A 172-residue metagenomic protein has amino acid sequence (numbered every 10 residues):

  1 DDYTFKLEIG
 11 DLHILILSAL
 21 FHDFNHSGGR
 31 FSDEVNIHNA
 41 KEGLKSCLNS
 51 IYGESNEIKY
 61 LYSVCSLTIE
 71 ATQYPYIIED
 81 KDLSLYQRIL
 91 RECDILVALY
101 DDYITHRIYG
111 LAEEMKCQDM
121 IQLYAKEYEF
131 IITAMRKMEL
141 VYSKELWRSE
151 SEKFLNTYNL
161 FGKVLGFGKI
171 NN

Functional and structural regions predicted by a protein language model:
D1-I9, F21, Q73-N172: Divalent metal-dependent phosphate-bond-processing catalytic cores, especially two-metal-ion Mg2+/Mn2+ enzymes that act
D1-Y3, H26, R30, S46 (+1 more regions): General structural signal for alpha-helix termini and helix-helix connectors
G10, V35, Y60-V64: Alpha-helix N-cap and coil->helix boundary residues
G10-G29, A40, L67-Q73: His-Asp-centered metal-binding catalytic motifs of divalent-metal-dependent phosphohydrolases/nucleases
R30-F31, D102: Short, function-defining helix-loop hinge/capping sites that tune catalysis or transport
E34-I51: An active-site-proximal "capping" alpha-helix that borders the catalytic cofactor pocket
K41-K45, S66, Q87: Short, well-ordered alpha-helical packing segments
C47-A71: Short helix/loop segments within enzyme catalytic domains that coordinate or immediately flank catalytic cofactors
